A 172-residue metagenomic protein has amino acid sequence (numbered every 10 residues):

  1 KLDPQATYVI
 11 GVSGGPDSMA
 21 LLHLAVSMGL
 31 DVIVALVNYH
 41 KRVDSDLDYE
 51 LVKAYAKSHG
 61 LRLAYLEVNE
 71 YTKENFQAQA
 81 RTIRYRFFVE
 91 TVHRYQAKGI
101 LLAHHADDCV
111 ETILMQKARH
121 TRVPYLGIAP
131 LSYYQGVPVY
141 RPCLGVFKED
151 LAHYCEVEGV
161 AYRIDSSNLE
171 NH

Functional and structural regions predicted by a protein language model:
K1-H172: Core alpha/beta nucleotide-donor-binding catalytic domains of modification enzymes
